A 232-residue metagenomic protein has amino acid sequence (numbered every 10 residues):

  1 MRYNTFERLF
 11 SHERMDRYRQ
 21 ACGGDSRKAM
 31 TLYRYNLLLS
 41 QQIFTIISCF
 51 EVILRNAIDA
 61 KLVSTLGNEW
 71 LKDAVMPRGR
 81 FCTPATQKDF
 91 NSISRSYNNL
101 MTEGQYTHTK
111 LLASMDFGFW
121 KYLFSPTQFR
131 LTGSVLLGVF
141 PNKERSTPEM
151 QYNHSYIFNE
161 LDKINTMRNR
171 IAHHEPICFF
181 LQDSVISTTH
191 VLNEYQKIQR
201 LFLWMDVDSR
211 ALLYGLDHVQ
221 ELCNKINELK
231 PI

Functional and structural regions predicted by a protein language model:
M1-I232: Amphipathic alpha-helical interface elements
